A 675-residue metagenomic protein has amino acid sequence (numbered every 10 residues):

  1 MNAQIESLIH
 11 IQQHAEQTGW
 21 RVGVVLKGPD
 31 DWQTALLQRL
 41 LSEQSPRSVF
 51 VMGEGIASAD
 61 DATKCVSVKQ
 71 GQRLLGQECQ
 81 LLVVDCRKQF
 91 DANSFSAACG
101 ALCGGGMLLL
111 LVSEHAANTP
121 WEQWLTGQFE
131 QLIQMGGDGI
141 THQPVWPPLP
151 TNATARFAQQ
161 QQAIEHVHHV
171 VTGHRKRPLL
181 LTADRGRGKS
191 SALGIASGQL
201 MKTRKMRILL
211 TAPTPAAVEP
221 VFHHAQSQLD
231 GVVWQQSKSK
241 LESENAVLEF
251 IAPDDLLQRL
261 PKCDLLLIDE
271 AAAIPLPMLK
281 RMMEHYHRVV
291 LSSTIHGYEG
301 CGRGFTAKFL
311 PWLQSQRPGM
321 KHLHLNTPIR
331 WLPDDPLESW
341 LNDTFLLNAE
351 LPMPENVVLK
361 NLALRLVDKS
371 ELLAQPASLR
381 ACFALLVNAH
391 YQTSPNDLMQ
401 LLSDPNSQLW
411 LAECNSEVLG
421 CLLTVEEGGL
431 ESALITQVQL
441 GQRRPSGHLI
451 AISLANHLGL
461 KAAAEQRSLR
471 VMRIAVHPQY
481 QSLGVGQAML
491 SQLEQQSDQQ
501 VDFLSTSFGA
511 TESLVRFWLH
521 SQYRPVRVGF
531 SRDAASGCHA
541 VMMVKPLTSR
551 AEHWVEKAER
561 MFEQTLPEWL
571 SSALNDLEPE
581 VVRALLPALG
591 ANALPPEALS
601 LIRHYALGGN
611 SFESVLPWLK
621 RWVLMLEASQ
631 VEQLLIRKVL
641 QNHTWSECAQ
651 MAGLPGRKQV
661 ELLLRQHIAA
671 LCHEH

Functional and structural regions predicted by a protein language model:
N2-I11, N152-R177: N-terminal pre-P-loop "Q-motif" helix
R21-P29, L41-E54, L180-T182, M206-F222: Conserved RecA-like ASCE P-loop NTPase motor core of nucleic-acid helicases/translocases
Q33-T34, K189: Conserved lysine of the Walker
E54-E78, A212-L260: Inter-Walker segment of RecA-like/P-loop motor cores
A97-V145, Q161, E165, L193 (+5 more regions): ASCE P-loop NTPase helicase motor core
L193, R473-S497: Conserved acetyl-CoA-binding loop-helix of GNAT-fold acetyltransferases
Q235-A246, I251, R259, P277 (+3 more regions): Terminal substrate-recognition subdomain of acyl/acetyltransferases
N406-T424, S432: Conserved beta-hairpin
